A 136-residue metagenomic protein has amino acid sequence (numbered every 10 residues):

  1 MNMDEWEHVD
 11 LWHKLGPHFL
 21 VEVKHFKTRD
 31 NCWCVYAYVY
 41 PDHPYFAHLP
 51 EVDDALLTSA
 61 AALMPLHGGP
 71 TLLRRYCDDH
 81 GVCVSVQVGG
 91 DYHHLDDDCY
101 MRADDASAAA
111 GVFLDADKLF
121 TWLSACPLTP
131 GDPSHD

Functional and structural regions predicted by a protein language model:
M1-H8, L66, D132-H135: Basic/polar N-terminal segments that are highly enriched at the extreme N-terminus, encompassing both cleavable
N2-L57: Amphipathic, interaction-prone secondary-structure segments
L11, L15, L20, L49 (+8 more regions): Generic detector of leucine side chains in alpha-helical contexts
W12, F26-D30, M64-P65, C77 (+2 more regions): Compositionally biased, low-complexity repeat tracts
Y36-D91: Short, internal acidic amphipathic alpha-helical interface segments that mediate docking to partner proteins
G69, Y76-D136: Ampiphathic alpha-helical segments that act as solvent-exposed interaction surfaces
